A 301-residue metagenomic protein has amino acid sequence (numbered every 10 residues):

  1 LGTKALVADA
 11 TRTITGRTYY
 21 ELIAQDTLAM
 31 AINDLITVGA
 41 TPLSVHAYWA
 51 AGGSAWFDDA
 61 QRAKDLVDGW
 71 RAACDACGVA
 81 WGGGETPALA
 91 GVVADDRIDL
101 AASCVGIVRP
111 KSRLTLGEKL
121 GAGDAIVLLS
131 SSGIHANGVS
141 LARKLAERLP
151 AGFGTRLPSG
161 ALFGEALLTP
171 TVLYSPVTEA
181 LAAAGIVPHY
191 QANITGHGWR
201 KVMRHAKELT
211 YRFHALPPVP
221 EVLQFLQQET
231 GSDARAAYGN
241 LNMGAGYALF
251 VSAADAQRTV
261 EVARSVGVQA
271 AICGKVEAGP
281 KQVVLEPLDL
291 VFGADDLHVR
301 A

Functional and structural regions predicted by a protein language model:
L1, G106-R109, I126, S130-A136 (+5 more regions): Glycine-rich beta-alpha junction loops
L1-S132, G293: Glycine-rich phosphate/pyrophosphate-binding loop regions near the starts of catalytic domains
T3-I14, G154-L162, K207: Gly-rich Lys/Arg/Thr-decorated short loops/hinges at beta-loop-alpha junctions or inter-strand turns that position
A5-L6, S112-R113, A136-V139, R200-V202 (+1 more regions): Short helix/loop capping segments that flank catalytic or ligand/cofactor-binding pockets
R17-Q25, F163-V172: Active-site pocket-shaping loop/turn-to-helix segments
G39-T41, L141, V187, Q269: Short loop/turn motifs at secondary-structure junctions
D59-C77, V93-L100, P158-A166, V172-A301: Glycine-/charge-enriched secondary-structure boundary and capping motifs
K119-A166: Acidic, glycine-rich loop-and-beta core segments that form the ion-binding/anion-interacting portion of active sites
